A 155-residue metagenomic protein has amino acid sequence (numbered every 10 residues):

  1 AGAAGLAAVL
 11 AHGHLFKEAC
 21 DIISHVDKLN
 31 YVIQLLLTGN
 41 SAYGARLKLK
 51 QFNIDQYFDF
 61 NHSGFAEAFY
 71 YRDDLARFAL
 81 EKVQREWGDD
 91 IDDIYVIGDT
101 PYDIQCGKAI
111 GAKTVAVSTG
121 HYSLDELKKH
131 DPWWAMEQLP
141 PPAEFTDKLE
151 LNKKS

Functional and structural regions predicted by a protein language model:
A1-L6, Q56-Y57: Short, basic/glycine-rich phosphate-binding loops at helix/coil junctions that contact nucleotide phosphates
A4-L36: Short, acidic loop-to-helix structural element flanking the phosphoryl-transfer center in phosphate-processing enzymes
H14-E18, N40-S41, D99, T119-Y122 (+1 more regions): Short beta->alpha linker loops
D27-N30, K82-D89, K154: Alpha-helix termini
L35, S41-Y95, P101-I110: Substrate-recognition "cap/lid" segment bordering the active-site pocket of phosphatases
G64, W133-P141: Short acidic-hydrophobic, aromatic-tinged amphipathic segments that line or gate anion-handling sites
V96-A135: Acidic, Mg2+-coordinating phosphoryl-transfer loop and its flanking beta/alpha structural elements, shared across
P142-K153: Short amphipathic alpha-helix with an adjacent loop that forms part of the alpha/beta core around
